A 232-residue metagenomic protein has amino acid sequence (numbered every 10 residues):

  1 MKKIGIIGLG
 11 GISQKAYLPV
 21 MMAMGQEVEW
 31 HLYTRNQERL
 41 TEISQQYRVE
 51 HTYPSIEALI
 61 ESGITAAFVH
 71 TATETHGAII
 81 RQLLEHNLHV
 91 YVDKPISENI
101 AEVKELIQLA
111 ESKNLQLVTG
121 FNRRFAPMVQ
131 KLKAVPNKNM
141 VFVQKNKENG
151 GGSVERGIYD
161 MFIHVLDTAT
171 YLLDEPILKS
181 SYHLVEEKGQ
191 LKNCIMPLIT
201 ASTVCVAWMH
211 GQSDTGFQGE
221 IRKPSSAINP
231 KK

Functional and structural regions predicted by a protein language model:
M1-Y47: N-terminal Rossmann-like dinucleotide-binding module
S13, V92, L117-T119: Hydrophobic residues in well-ordered beta-strands that form the structural core
L18-P19, T41, Q130, L166-T170: Active-site phosphate/pyrophosphate- and oxyanion-stabilizing loops and adjacent acidic/basic residues in soluble
V28-H31, T65-A67, Q116-L117: Short active-site oxyanion
E38, Y47-Y91, P95-I107: Beta-loop-alpha module in the N-terminal Rossmann-like domain of NAD(P)-dependent dehydrogenases, especially those
S97-G150: A contiguous active-site-proximal alpha/beta segment in oxidoreductase catalytic domains
N122, I221-K232: C-terminal glycine/acidic-rich active-site capping loop/insertion
N149-G216: Rossmann-like dinucleotide-binding domain that binds NAD(P)(H)
